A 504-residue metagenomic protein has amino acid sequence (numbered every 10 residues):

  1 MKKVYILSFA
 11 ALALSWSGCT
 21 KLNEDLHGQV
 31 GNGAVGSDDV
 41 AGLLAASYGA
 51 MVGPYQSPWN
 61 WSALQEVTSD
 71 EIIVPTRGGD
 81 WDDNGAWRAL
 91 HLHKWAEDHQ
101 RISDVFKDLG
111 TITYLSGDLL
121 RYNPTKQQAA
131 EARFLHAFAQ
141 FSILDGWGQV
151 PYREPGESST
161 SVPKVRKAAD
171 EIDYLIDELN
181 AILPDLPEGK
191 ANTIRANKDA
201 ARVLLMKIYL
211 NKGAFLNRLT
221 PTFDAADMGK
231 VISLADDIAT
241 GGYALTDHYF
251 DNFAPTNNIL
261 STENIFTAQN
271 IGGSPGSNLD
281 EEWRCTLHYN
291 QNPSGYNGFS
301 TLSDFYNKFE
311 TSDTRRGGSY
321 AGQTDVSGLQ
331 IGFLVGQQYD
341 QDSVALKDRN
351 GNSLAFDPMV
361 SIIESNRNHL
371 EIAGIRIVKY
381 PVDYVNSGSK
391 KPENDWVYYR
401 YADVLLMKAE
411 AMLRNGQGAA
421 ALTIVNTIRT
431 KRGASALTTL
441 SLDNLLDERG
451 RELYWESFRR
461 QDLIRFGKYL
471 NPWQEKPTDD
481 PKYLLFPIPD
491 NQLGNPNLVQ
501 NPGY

Functional and structural regions predicted by a protein language model:
M1-G28: Bacterial Sec-dependent N-terminal signal peptides
S17-K21, V40, I72-I73, G79 (+8 more regions): Long, intrinsically disordered, low-complexity segments
C19-T68, P487-Y504: Membrane-proximal, proline-rich intrinsically disordered regions
G33-A34, D38, P58-T76, R153-G156 (+4 more regions): Short, surface-exposed recognition loops and adjoining beta-strand edges that mediate ligand/DNA contacts, enriched
A41-Y55, G79-W147, V162-D173, D177-A191 (+4 more regions): Conserved, well-structured interaction surfaces
W87-K94, T311-R400: Flexible, polar/acidic helix-loop-strand segments at domain edges
